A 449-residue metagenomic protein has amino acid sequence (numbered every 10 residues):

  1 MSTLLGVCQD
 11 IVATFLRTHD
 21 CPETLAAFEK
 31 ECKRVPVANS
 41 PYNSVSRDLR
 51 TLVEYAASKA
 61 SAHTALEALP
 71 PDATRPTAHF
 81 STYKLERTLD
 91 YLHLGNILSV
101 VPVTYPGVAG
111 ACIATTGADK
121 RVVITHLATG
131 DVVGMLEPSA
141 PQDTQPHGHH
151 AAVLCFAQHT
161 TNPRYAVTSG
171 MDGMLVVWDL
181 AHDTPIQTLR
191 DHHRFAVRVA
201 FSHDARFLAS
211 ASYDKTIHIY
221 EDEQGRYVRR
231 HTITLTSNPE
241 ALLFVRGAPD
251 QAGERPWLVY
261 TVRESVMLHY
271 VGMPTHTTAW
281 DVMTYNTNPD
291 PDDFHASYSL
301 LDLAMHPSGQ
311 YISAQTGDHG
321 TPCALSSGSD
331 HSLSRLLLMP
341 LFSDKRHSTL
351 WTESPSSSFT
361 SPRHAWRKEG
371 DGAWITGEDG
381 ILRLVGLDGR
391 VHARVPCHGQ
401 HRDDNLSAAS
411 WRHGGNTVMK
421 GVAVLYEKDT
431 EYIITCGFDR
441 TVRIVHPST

Functional and structural regions predicted by a protein language model:
S2-A118, V123-D131: Intrinsically disordered, low-complexity acidic/Ser/Thr/Pro-rich linker and tail segments in large eukaryotic scaffolds
L89-I97, P138-V153, R190-A196, I233-P239 (+3 more regions): WD40/WD-repeat beta-propeller blade N-cap
V100-G110, F156-R164, H182, H193 (+7 more regions): Loop/turn segments within WD40 beta-propeller blades
I113-G117, A166-G170, L208-S212, L258-V262 (+4 more regions): Conserved beta-strand element within WD40/beta-propeller blades
D119-V123, M171-V176, R194, D214-H218 (+5 more regions): Short coil/turn segments within WD40 beta-propeller repeats
L127-G130, L180-D183, D222-G225, G272-T275 (+3 more regions): Short loop/turn segments that connect beta-strands within beta-propeller blades
Q187-Y298, D302: Solenoidal tandem-repeat scaffolds enriched in leucines and small polar residues
K420-T449: Blade-level signature of beta-propeller repeat domains, shared across WD40, Kelch, NHL, RCC1 and BNR/Asp-box propellers
